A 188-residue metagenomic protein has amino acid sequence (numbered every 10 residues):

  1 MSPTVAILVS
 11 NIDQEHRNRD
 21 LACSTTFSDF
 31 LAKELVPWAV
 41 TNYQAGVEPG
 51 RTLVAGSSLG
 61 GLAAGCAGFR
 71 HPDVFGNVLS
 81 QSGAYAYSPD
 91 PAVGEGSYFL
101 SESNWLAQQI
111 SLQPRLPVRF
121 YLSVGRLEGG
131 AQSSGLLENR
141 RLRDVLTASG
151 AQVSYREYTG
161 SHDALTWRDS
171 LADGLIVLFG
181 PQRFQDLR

Functional and structural regions predicted by a protein language model:
M1-R188: Non-catalytic cap/lid and distal C-terminal segments of serine-dependent acyl enzymes
